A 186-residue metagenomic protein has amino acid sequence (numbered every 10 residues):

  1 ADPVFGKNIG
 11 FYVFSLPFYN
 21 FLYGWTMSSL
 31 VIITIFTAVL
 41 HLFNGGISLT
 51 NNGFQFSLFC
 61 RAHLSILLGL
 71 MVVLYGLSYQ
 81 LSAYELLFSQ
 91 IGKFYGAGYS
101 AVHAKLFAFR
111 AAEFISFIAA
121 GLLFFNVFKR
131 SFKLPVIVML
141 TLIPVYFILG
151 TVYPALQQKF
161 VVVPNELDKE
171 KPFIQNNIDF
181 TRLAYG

Functional and structural regions predicted by a protein language model:
A1-N8, L16, N20-T181, Y185: Contiguous transmembrane helix-bundle modules in multi-pass membrane proteins
V13: Active-site cores that bind ATP or allylic diphosphates and position pyrophosphate for catalysis
